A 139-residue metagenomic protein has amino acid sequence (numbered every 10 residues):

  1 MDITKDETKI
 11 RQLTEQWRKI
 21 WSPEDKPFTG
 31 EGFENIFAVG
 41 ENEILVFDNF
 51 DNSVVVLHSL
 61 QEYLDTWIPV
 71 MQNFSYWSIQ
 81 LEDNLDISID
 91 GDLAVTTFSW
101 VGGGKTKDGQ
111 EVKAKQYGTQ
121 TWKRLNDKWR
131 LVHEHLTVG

Functional and structural regions predicted by a protein language model:
I3-T4, K107, R124-N126: Short S/T/G/P-rich N-terminal loop/turn motif that feeds into the first structured element of a domain
T4, R11, G30-D90: A solvent-exposed, acidic/Ser-Thr-rich amphipathic alpha-helical stretch
D6-G32: Short, aromatic-enriched amphipathic alpha-helices that serve as compact interaction elements
Y63, L81-I87, W100-G102, Y117-K123 (+1 more regions): Hydrophobic/aromatic beta-strand elements that line small-molecule binding cavities or substrate pockets in beta-rich
Q72-N73, G103-K113: Short, cysteine-centered beta-strand-loop-beta hairpins and adjacent loop/turn segments enriched in charged/polar
I79, D92, T96-F98, K113-Q116: Residue-level preference for beta-strand/loop junctions
V95, K115-G139: Short beta-strand edge/turn micro-motifs at domain boundaries
